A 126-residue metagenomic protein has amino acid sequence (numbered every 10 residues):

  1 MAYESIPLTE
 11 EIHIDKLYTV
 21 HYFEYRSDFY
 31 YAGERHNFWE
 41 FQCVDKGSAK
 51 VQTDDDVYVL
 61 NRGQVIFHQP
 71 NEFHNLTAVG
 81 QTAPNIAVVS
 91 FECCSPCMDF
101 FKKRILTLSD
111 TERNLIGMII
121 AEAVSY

Functional and structural regions predicted by a protein language model:
M1-V59, E72, G80, I116 (+1 more regions): Generic protein-terminus/edge-of-domain signal
E24, S90-E92, S109: Residues at the C-termini of beta-strands that transition into short coil/loop
V57, T82-A83, K102-R104: Short, glycine/charged-enriched secondary-structure capping and boundary segments
V59, N75, I105: Conserved beta-strand positions that form and line the central face of beta-propeller blades
G63-Q64: Loop/turn positions that initiate beta-strands
F67: DNA-recognition element of transcription regulators
N71-D99: Ligand-binding loop in jelly-roll beta-barrel domains
M98-Y126: Amphipathic alpha-helical segments enriched in hydrophobic/aromatic residues interleaved with Lys/Arg
